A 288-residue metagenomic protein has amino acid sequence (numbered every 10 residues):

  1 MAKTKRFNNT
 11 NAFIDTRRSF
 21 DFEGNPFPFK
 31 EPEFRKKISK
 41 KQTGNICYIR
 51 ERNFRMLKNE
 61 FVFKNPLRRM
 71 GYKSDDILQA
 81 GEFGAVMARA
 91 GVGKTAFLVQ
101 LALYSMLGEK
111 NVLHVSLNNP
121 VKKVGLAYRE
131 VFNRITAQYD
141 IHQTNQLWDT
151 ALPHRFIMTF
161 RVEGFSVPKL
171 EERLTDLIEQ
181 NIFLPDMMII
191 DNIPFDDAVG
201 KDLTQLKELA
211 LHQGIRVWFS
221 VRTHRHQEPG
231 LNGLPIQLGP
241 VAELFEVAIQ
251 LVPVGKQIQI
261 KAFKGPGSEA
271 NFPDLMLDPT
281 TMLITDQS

Functional and structural regions predicted by a protein language model:
N65-I77: Pre-Walker A adenine-sensing motif
Q79-G84: Pre-Walker A (Motif I) flank of P-loop NTPase domains
R89: P-loop (Walker A) phosphate-binding loop of NTP-binding proteins
G93: Conserved glycine(s) of the Walker
A96-M158, V162: Conserved P-loop
R155-H212: Phosphate-binding/switch loop-helix module in NTP-utilizing enzymes
D191, R216-R225: Structural recognition of the conserved hydrophobic beta-strand(s) that form the central parallel beta-sheet of P-loop
R222-S288: Phosphate-binding/switch region of NTP-binding enzymes
